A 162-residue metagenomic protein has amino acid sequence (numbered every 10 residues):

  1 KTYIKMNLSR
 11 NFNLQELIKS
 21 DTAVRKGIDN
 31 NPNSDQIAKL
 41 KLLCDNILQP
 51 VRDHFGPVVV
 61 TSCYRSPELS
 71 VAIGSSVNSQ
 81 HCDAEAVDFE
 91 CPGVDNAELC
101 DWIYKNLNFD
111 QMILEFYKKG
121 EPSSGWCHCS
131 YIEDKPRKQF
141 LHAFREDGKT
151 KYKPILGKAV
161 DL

Functional and structural regions predicted by a protein language model:
T2-R52, G148-L162: Extracytoplasmic cell-surface/polysaccharide-interacting catalytic and binding patches
Y3-K5, C91-L162: Catalytic cores and adjacent binding grooves of peptidoglycan-active enzymes
D45-G74: Extended, low-complexity, intrinsically disordered C-terminal regulatory tails of eukaryotic serine/threonine kinases
V59-T61, A86-E90, C127-H128: Structural recognition of the beta-strand scaffold that forms the well-ordered cores of secreted hydrolase catalytic
A72-C82, Y117-G120: Short, flexible, solvent-exposed loop/turn segments with mixed acidic/basic and small polar residues
N78-A97: Acidic, His- and aromatic-enriched active-site or binding-groove loops in soluble protein domains that engage sugars
